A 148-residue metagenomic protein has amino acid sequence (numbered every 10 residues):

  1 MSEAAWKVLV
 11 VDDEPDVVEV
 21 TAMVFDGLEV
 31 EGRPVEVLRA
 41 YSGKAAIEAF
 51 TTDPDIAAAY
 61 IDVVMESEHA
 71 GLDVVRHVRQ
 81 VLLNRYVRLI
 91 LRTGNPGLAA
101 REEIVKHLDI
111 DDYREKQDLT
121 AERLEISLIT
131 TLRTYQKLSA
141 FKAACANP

Functional and structural regions predicted by a protein language model:
S2, A22, V35-A58, E66: Acidic, metal-coordinating helix/loop segments flanking the phosphotransfer/catalytic sites of two-component signaling
S2-W6, V10, P15-L38: Two-component/phosphorelay signaling modules centered on CheY-like receiver
A5, P34, D55-A58, L82-L89: His-Asp phosphorelay/catalytic-motif detector in bacterial-type signaling
D12, Y60-V64: Active-site residues of response regulator receiver
K44-T51, V64, H69-R85, E103-V105: Short amphipathic alpha-helix used as the core "switch/output" element in two-component signaling
R92-T93, K116: Hydrophobic/aromatic residues positioned on beta-strands within the core alpha/beta folds
A99, Q117-L128: C-terminal output helix
H107, R123-Q136: Receiver (REC) domain switch/output surface
